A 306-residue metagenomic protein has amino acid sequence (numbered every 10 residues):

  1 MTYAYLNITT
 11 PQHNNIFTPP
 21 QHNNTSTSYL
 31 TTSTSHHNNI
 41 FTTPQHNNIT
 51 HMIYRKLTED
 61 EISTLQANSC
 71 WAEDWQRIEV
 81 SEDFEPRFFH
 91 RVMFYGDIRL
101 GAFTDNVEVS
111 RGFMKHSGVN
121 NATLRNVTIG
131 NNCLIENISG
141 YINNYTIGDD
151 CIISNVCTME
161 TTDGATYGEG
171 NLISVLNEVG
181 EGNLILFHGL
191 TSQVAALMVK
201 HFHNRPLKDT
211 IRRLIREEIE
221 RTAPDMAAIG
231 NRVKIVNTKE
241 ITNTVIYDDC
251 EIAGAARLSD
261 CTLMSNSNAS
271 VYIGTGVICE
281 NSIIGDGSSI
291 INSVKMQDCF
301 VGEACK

Functional and structural regions predicted by a protein language model:
L6, P11-N14, P20-N23, H36-N38 (+1 more regions): Compositionally biased, intrinsically disordered low-complexity segments enriched in Pro/Arg/Gln/His
T18, T27-S28: A periodicity- and composition-biased signal for non-globular, repetitive helical segments
S28-K306: Domain-scale signature associated with acetyltransferase and cell-envelope carbohydrate enzymes
